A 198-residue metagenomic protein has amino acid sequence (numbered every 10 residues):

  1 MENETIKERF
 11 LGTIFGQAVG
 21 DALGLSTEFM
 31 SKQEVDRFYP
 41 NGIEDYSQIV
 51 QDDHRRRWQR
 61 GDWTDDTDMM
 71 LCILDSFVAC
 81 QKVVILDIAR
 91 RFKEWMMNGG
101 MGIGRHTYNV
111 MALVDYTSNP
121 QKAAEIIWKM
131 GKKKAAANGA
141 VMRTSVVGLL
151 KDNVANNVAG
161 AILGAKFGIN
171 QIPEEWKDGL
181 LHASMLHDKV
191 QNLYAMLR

Functional and structural regions predicted by a protein language model:
M1-R198: Structured, active/binding-site neighborhoods that engage oxygen-rich ligands
